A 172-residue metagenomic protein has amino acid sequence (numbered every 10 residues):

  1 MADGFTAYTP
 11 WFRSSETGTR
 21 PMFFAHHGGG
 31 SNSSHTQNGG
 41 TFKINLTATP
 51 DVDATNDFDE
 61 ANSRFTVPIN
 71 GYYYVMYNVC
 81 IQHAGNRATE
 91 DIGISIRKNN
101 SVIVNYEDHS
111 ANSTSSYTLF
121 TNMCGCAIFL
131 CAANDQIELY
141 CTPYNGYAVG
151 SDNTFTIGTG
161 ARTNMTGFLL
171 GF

Functional and structural regions predicted by a protein language model:
A2-F172: Extracellular jelly-roll beta-sandwich "head" domains, especially the C-terminal globular C1q domain
